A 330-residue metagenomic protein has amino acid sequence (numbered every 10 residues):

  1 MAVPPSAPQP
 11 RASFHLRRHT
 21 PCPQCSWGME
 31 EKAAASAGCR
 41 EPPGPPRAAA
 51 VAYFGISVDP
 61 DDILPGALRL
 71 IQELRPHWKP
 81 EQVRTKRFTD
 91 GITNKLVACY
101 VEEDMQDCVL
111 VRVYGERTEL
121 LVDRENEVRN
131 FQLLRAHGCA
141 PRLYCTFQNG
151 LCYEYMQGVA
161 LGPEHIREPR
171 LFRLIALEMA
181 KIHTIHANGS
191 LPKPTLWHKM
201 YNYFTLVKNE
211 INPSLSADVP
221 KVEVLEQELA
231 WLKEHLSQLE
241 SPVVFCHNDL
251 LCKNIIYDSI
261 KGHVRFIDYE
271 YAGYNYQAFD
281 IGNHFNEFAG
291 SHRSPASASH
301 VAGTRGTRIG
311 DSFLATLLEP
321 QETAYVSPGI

Functional and structural regions predicted by a protein language model:
A2-K86: Juxta-kinase regulatory segment immediately upstream of eukaryotic protein kinase catalytic domains
V3, A217, T323-I330: Helical subdomain adjoining the active site within ATP-dependent kinase catalytic cores
I56-P60, L120, D218, G303-T307: Amphipathic alpha-helical protein-protein interaction segments
L64, L68, W197-F204, K208 (+3 more regions): An amphipathic alpha-helix signature
K86-W231, H235-F245, I260-K261: ATP-binding pocket architecture of kinase catalytic cores
F245-H247, C252: Catalytic-loop of the protein kinase fold
K253-H292: Catalytic activation segment of kinase domains across protein kinase-like and atypical kinase folds
A278-V326: Active-site activation/catalytic loop segments of kinase-like enzymes and analogous catalytic loops in related
